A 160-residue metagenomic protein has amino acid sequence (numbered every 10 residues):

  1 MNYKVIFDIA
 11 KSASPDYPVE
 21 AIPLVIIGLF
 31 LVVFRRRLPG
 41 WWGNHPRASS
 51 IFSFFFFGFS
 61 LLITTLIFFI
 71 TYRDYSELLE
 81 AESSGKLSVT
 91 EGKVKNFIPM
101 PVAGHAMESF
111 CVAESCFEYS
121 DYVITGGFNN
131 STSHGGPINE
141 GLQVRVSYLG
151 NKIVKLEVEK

Functional and structural regions predicted by a protein language model:
N2-E80: Alpha-helical transmembrane spans
D74-L78, H134-G135, G150: Cysteine-centric segments in proteins
E82-T90, Y122-N130: Hydrophobic alpha-helical transmembrane segments and immediately flanking/interface helices in integral membrane
G85-A106: Structural detector for short beta-strands of small beta-barrel domains
V94, D121-V123, G150: A mature extracytoplasmic/lumenal domain signature
V102-T125: OB-fold (S1/OB) nucleic-acid-binding surfaces
T125-S147: Short nucleic-acid-contacting surface segments enriched for D/E, G, S/T with interspersed K/R
S147-K160: OB-fold/S1-family single-stranded nucleic acid-binding modules
